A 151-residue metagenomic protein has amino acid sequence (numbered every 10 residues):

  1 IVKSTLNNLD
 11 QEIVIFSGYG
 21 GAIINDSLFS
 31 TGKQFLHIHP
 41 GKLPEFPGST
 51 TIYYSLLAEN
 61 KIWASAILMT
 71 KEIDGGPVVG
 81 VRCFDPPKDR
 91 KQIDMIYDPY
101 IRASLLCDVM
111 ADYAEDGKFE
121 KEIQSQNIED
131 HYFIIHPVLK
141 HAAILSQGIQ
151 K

Functional and structural regions predicted by a protein language model:
V2-D10: Short amphipathic alpha-helix with an adjacent loop that forms part of the alpha/beta core around
I13, S17-G148: Donor/substrate-binding cores of folate-linked one-carbon enzymes
K151: C-terminal catalytic lobe of FAD-dependent flavoproteins
